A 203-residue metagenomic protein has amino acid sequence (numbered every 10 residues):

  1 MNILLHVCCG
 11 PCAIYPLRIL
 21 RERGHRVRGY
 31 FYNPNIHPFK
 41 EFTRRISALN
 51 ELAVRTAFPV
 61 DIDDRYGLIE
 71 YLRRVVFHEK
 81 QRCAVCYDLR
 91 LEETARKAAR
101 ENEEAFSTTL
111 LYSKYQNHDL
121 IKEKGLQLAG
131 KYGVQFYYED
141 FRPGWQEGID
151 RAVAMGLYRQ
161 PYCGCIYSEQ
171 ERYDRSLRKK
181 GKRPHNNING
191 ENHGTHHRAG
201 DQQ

Functional and structural regions predicted by a protein language model:
M1-Q203: Nucleotide-activated chemistry modules centered on ATP-dependent adenylation/adenylyltransferase
